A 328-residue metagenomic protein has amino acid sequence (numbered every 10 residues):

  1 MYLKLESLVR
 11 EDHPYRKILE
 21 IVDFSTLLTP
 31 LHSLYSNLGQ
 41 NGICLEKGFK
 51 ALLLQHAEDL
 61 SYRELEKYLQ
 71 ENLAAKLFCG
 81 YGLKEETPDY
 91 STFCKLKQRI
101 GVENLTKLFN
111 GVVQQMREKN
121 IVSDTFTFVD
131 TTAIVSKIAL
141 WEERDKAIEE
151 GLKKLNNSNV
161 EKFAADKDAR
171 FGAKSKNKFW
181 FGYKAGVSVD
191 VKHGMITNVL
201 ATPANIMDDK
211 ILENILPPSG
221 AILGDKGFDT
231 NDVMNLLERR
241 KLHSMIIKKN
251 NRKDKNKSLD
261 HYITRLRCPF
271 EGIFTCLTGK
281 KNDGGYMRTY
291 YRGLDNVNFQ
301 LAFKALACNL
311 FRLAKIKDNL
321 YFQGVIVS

Functional and structural regions predicted by a protein language model:
M1-V22, Q323-S328: Charged, often Cys/His-bearing segments associated with DNA-binding zinc-finger transcription factors
F24-N37, N282-Y290: Short amphipathic alpha-helical segments and their helix-coil junctions
P30-F49, L53-V112: Basic, low-complexity intrinsically disordered segments
L38-E46, N177-K178, R292-L301: Structural motif
Q70, P88-R239, K249: Polybasic low-complexity intrinsically disordered regions
R240-K241, D260-S328: Basic, amphipathic alpha-helical segments enriched in Lys/Arg and hydrophobic/aromatic residues
N251-K255: Short gly/pro/ser/thr-enriched loop/turn and capping motifs at secondary-structure boundaries
